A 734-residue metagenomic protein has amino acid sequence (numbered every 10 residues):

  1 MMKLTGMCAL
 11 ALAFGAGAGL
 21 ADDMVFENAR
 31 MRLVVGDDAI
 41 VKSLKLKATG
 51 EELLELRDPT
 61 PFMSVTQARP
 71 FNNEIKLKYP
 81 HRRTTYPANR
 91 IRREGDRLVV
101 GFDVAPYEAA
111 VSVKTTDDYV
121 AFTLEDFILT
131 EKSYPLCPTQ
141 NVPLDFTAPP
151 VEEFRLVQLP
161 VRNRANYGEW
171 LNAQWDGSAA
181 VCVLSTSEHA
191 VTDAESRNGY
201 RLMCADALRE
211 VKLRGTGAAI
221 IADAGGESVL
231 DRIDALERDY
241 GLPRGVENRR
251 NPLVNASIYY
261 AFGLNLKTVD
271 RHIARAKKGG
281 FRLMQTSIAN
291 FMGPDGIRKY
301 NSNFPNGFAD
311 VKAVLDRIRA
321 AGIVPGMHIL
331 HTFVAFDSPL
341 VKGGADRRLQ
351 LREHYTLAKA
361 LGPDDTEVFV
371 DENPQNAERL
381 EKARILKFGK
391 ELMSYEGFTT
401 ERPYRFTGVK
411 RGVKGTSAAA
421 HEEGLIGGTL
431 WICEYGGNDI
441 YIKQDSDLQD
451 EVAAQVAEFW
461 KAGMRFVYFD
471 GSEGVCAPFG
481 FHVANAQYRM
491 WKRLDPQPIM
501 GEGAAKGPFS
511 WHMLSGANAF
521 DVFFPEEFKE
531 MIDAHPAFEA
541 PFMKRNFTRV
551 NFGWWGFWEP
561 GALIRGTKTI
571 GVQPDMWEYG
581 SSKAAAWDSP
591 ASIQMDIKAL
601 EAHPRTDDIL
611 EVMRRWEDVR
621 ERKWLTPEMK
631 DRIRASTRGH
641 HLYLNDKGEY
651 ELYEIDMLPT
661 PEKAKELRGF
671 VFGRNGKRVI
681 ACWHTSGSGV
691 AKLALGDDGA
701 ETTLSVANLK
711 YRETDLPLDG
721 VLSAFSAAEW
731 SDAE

Functional and structural regions predicted by a protein language model:
T5-G15: Bacterial N-terminal signal peptides
A18-D23: Boundary at the C-terminal end of the N-terminal hydrophobic targeting segment
F26-M284, I288, R317, A321-P325 (+6 more regions): Carbohydrate-recognition beta-sandwich/jelly-roll modules in extracellular/periplasmic carbohydrate-active proteins
D38, Q487-A733: Active-site-proximal substrate-binding groove within the catalytic cores of carbohydrate-active enzymes
A224-L242, I273, K277-T286, D310-R352 (+2 more regions): Glycine-rich, aromatic-flanked loop segments that form ligand/cofactor-binding clefts across common enzyme folds
L236-N265, L380-K387, P403, V409-K410 (+1 more regions): Mobile, glycine- and charge-enriched loop segments and immediately flanking short secondary-structure elements within
N251-H354, W431-A457, K461-N485: Aromatic-lined carbohydrate-binding/catalytic grooves of carbohydrate-active enzymes
H331-A418: Autoprocessing Asn-cyclization modules and mimics
